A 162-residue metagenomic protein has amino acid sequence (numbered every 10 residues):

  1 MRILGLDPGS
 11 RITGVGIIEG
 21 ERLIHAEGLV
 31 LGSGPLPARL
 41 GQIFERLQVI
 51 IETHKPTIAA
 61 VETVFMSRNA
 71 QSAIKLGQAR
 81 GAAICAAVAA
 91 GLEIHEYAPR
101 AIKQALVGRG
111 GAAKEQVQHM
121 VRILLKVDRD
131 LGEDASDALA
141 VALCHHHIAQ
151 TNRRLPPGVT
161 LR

Functional and structural regions predicted by a protein language model:
M1-R162: Phosphate- and other anionic-substrate recognition elements at nucleic-acid/protein interfaces
